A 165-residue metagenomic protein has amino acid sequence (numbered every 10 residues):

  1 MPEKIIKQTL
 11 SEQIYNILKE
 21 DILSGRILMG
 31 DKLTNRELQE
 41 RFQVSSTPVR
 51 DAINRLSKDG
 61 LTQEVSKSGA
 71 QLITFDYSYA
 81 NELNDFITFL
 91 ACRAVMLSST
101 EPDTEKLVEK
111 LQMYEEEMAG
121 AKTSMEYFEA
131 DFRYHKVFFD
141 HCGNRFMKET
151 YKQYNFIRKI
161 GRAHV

Functional and structural regions predicted by a protein language model:
M1-T100: Short linear motifs at protein or domain termini
T104-R162: Conserved amphipathic alpha-helical segments that form helical-bundle/coiled-coil interaction surfaces
